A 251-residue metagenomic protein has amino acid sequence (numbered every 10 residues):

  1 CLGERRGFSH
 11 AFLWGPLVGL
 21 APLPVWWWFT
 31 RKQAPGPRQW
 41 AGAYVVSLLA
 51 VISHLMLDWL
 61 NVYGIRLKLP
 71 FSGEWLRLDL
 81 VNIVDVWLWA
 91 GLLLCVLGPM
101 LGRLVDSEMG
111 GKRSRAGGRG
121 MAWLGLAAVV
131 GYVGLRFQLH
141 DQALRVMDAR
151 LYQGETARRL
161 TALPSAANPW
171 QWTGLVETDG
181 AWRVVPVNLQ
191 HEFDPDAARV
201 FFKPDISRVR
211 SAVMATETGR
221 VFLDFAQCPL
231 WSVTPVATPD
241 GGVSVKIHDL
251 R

Functional and structural regions predicted by a protein language model:
C1-P164: N-terminal membrane-targeting hydrophobic helices
T156-R159, A166-R251: Extracytosolic and intramembrane catalytic regions of membrane-associated proteins in envelope/secretory systems
